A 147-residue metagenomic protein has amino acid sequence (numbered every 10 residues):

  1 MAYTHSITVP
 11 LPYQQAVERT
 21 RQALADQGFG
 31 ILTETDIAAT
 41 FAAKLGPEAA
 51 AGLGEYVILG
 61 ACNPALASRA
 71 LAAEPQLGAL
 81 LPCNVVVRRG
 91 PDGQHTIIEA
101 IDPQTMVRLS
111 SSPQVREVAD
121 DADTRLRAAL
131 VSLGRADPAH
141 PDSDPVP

Functional and structural regions predicted by a protein language model:
M1-G28, P138-P147: Terminal, regulation- and interaction-focused segments at domain boundaries
E18-R19, D36, A73, R125: Short Gly/charged-rich anion-binding patches and loops
Q22-D26, Q76, V131: Short, intrinsically disordered, mixed-charge
G30, I37-L81, V86: Compact, glycine-rich, soluble single-domain proteins
N84-P113: Beta-strand/loop substructures that line and gate deep hydrophobic ligand-binding cavities in soluble
P103, V107-P147: Well-ordered alpha/beta subsegment
